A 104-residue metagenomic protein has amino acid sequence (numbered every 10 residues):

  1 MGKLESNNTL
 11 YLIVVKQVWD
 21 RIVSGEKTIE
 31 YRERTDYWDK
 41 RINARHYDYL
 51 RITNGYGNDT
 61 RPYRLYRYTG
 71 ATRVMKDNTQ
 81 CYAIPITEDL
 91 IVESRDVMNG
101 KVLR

Functional and structural regions predicted by a protein language model:
G2-R104: Structured alpha/beta reader/binder surfaces that contact nucleic acids or chromatin modification marks
